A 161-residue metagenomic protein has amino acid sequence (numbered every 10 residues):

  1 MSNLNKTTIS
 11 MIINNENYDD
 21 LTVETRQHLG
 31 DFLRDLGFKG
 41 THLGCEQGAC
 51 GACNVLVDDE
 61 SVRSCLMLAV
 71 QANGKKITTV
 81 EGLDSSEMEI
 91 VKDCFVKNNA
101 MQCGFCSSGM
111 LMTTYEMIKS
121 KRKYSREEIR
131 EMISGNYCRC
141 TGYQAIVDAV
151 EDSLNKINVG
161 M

Functional and structural regions predicted by a protein language model:
M1-M161: Signature of N-terminal electron-transfer/Fe-S-associated modules in redox systems
